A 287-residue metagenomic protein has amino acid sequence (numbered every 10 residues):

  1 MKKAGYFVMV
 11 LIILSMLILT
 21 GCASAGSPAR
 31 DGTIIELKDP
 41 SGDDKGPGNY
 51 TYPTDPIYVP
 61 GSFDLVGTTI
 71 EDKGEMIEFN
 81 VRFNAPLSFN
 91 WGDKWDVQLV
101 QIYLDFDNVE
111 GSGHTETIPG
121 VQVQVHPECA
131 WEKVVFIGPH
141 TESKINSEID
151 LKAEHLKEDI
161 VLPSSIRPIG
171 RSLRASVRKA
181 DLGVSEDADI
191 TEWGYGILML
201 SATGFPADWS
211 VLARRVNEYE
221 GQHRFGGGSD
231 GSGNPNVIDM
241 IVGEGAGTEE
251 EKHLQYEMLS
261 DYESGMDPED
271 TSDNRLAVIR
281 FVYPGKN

Functional and structural regions predicted by a protein language model:
M1-M9: Bacterial N-terminal signal peptides that target proteins for export
I18-G21: C-terminal motif of bacterial Sec signal peptides marking the signal peptidase cleavage site
G26-E36, D107-Q122, V184-N287: Acidic/polar low-complexity flexible segments
I34, Y52-G138, I279-N287: Surface-exposed, glycine/proline- and aromatic-rich loop segments on solvent-exposed faces across compartments
I35, S41-Y50, I57-V59, L87-D96 (+2 more regions): A short beta-turn/strand-edge loop motif at beta-sheet boundaries
K133-N217: Short helix-loop boundary/capping segments
